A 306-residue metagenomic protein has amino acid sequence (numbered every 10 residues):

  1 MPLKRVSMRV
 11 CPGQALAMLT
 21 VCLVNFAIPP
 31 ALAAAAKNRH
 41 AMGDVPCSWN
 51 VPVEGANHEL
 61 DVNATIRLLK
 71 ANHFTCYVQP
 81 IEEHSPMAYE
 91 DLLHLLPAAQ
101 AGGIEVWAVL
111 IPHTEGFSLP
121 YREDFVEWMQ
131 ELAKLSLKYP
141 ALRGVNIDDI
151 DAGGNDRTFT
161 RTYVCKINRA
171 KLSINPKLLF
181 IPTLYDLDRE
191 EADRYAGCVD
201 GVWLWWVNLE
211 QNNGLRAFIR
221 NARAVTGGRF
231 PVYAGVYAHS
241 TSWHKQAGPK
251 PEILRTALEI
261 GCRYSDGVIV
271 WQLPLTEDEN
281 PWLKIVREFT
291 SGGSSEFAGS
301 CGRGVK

Functional and structural regions predicted by a protein language model:
M1-C11: N-terminal secretory signal peptides that target proteins for export/translocation
M8, N25-F26, M42, L172: Generic N-terminal simple sequence motifs
V10-P12, L23, G302: Secreted/luminal cysteine- and crosslink-motif detector
Q14-A27: Bacterial N-terminal signal peptides
I28-A33: Sec/Tat signal peptide C-region and signal peptidase I cleavage site
A34-K306: Glycan-processing catalytic domains of CAZymes
